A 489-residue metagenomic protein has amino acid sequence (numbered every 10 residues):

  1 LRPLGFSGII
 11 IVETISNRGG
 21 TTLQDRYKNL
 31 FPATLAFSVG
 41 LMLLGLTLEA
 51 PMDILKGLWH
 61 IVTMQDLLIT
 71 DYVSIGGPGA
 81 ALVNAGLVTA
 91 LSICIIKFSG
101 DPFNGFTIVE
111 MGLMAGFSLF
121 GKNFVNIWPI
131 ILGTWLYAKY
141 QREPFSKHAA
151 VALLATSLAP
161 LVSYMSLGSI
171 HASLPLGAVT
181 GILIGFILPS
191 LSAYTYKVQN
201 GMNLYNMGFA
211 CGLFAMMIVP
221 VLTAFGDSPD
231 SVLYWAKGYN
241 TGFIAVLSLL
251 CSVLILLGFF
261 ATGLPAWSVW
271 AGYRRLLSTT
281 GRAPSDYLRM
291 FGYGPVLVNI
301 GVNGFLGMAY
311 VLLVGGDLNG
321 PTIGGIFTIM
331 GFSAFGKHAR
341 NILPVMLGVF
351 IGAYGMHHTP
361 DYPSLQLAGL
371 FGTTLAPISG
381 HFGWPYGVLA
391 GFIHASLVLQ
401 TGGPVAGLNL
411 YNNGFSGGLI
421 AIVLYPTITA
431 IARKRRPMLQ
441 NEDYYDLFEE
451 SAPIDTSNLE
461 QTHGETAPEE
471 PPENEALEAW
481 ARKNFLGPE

Functional and structural regions predicted by a protein language model:
G8-T14, L375: Short, positively charged and aromatic/hydrophobic N-terminal segments
G19-K122, F259-P265, Y293, F305-V311 (+3 more regions): N-terminal signal-anchor module of multipass membrane proteins
G76-A85, K122-W128, A172-I184, D317-T322 (+1 more regions): Structural signature of hydrophobic alpha-helical transmembrane segments
F103, A266-Y354: Transmembrane helical segments that form the transport core of multi-pass membrane transport proteins
G112-F124, P129-R142, L153, Y164 (+2 more regions): Conserved mixed alpha/beta catalytic, RNA-binding, or beta-rich assembly cores of soluble enzyme, regulatory
A159-I184, L188-I244, T401-G403, L410-N412: Membrane-interface helix-loop-helix junctions at boundaries between adjacent transmembrane segments
G181-Y194, N206, P363-R435: C-terminal transmembrane helix pair
N240-L256: Alpha-helical transmembrane segments
